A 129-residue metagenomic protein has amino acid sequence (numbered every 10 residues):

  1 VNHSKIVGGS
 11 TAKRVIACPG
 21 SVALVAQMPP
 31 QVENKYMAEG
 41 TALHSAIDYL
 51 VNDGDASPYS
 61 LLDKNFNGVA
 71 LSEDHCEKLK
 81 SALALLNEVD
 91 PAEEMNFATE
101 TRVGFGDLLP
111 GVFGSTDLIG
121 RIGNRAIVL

Functional and structural regions predicted by a protein language model:
V1-D63: Charged, glycine-rich intrinsically disordered N-terminal tails and low-complexity linkers that flank
A46-L129: Catalytic cores of nuclease domains that cleave nucleic-acid phosphodiester backbones
